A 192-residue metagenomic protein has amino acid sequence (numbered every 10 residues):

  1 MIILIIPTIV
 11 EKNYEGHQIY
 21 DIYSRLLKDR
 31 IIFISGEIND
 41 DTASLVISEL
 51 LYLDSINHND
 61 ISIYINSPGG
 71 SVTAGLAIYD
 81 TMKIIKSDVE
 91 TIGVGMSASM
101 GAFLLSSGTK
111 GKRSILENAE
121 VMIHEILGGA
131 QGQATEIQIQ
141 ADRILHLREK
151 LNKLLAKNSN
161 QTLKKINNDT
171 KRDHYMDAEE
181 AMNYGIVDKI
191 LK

Functional and structural regions predicted by a protein language model:
M1-K192: Terminal-region recognition feature
